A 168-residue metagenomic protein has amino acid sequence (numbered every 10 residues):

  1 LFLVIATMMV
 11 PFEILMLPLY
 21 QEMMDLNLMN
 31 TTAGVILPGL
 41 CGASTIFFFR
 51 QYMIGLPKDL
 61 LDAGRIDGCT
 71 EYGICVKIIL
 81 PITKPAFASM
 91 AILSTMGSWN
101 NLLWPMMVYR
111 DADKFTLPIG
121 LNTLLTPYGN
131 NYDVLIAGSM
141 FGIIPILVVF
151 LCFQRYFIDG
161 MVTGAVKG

Functional and structural regions predicted by a protein language model:
L1-G168: A structural signal for multi-pass alpha-helical bundles of membrane permease subunits that mediate small-molecule
